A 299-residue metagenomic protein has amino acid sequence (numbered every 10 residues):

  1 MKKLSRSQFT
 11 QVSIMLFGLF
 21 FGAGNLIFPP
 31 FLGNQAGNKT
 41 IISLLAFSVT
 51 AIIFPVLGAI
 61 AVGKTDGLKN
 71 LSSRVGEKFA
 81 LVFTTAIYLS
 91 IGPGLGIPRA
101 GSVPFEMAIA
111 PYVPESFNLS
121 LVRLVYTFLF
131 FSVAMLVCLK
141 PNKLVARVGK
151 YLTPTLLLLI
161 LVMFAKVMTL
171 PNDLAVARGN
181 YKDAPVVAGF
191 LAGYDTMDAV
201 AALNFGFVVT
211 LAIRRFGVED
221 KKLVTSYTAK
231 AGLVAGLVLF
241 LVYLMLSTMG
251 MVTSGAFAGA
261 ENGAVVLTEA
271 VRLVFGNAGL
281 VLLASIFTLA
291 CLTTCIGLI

Functional and structural regions predicted by a protein language model:
K3-S7, G33-G58, R74-T84, V122 (+1 more regions): Extracellular loop-to-transmembrane helix junctions
R6-L16, I41, K78-I91, L124-F128 (+2 more regions): Select transmembrane alpha-helical segments in multipass membrane proteins
F9-F47, L57-A61, T65-L71, V209 (+2 more regions): Transmembrane helix-boundary motif of multi-pass solute transporters/channels
Q11, G18-F20, S48, F83-A86 (+6 more regions): Transmembrane alpha-helical segments of multi-pass small-molecule transport proteins
S13-F21, A165-P171, K182-M249, L282-T294: Hydrophobic, membrane-embedded alpha-helices of multi-pass small-molecule transporters
F31, K78-P114, L292-I299: Hydrophobic transmembrane alpha-helices that form the core helical bundles of multi-pass secondary transporters
G63-L71, F130-L152, R215-V218: Membrane-water interface regions at transmembrane-helix termini and the short interhelical loops of multi-pass membrane
K69-S73, V242-L292: TM-loop-TM module centered on a large, flexible mid-protein loop between adjacent transmembrane helices in multi-pass
